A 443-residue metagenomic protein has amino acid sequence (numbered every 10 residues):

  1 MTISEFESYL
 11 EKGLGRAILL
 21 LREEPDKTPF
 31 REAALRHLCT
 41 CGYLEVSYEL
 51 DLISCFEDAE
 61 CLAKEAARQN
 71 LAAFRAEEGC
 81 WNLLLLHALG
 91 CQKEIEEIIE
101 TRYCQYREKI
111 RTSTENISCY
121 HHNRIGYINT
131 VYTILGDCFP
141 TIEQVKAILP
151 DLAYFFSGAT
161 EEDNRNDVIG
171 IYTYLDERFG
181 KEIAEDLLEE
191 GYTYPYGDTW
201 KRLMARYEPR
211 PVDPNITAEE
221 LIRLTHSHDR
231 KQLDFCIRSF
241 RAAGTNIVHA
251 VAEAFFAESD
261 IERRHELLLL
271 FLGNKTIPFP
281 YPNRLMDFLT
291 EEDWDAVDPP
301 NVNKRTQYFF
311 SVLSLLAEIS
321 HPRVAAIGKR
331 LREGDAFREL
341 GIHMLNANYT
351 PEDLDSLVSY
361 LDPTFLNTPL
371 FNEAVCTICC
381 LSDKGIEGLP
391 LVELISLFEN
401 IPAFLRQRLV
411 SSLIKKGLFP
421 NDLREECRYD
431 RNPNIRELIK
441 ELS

Functional and structural regions predicted by a protein language model:
M1-A73: Charged, amphipathic alpha-helical stretches
T2-L14, Y196, W200-M204, F419-S443: Eukaryotic acidic, Ser/Thr-rich intrinsically disordered low-complexity regions
I3-S4, T28-H37, A59-N70, E94-T114 (+11 more regions): Amphipathic alpha-helical scaffolding segments comprising HEAT/armadillo-like alpha-solenoid repeats
I18-L21, L35, Y132, L149 (+9 more regions): Hydrophobic core positions within HEAT/HEAT-like alpha-solenoid repeats
R31, I128, R165, R230-D234 (+6 more regions): Residue-level detector of extended alpha-helical repeat arrays and alpha-solenoid scaffolds
L38, L50-I53, L83-L86, V131 (+10 more regions): Hydrophobic core/packing positions within alpha-helical solenoid repeats
I125-P150, Y154-I169, A374-S443: Extended alpha-helical scaffolding segments
E161, H228-D229, S259-D260, D293 (+5 more regions): Short inter-helical turns and helix N-cap capping residues of alpha-solenoid HEAT/ARM repeat scaffolds
